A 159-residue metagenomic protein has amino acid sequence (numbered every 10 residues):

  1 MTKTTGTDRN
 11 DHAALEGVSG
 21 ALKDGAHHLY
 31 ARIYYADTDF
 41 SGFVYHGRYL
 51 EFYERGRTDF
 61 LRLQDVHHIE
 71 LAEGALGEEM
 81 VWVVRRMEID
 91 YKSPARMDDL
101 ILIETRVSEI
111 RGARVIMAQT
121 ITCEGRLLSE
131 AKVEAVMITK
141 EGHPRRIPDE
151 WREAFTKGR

Functional and structural regions predicted by a protein language model:
T2-R85, K140-R159: Hot-dog-fold acyl-thioester-processing enzymes
Y35, A118-T120, A135: Generic short beta-strand
D37-D39, A95, R111, G125 (+1 more regions): Residues that cap or initiate secondary-structure elements
Y53, Q119, A131: Conserved GNAT-family N-acetyltransferase fold
F60-L102, R106-E109, R114-V115, S129-E130 (+1 more regions): Hydrophobic beta-strand-centered segment that forms part of the acyl-chain substrate-binding groove
K92, T120-T122: Core beta-strand residues in small-molecule sensory/regulatory alpha/beta domains
G125-D149: C-terminal end-helix/capping segment
